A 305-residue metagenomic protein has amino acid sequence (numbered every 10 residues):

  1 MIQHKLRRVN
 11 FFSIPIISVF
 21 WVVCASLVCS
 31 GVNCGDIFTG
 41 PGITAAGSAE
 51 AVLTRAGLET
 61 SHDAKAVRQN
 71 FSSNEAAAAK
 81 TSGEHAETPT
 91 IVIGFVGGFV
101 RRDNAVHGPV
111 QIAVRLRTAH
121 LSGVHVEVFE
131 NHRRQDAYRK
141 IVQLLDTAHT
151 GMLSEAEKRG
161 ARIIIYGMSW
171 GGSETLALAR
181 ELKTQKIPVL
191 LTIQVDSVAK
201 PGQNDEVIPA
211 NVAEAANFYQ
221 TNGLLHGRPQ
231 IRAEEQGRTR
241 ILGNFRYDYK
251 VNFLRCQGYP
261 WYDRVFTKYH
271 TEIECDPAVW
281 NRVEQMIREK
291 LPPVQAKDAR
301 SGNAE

Functional and structural regions predicted by a protein language model:
M1-F12: N-terminal secretory signal peptides that target proteins for export/translocation
P15-S30: Bacterial N-terminal signal peptides
V28-E59: Signal peptide processing junction and immediate N-terminal pro/mature segment of secreted/exported proteins
G57-A64, A78-A161, V265: Active-site catalytic motif of lipid deacylating hydrolases and related acyltransferases
R101-P109, R134-Y138, M168-T175, L182 (+3 more regions): Solvent-exposed, acidic/flexible segments
L116, I141-E235: Serine-dependent carboxylesterase/thioesterase catalytic core of lipase-like alpha/beta-hydrolase/SGNH enzymes
G123-N131, L153, N204-D205, G227-R228 (+1 more regions): Surface-exposed patches in mature extracellular/periplasmic domains of secreted proteins
A210-E305: C-terminal catalytic-base region of ester-bond hydrolases, centering on the histidine of the charge-relay
